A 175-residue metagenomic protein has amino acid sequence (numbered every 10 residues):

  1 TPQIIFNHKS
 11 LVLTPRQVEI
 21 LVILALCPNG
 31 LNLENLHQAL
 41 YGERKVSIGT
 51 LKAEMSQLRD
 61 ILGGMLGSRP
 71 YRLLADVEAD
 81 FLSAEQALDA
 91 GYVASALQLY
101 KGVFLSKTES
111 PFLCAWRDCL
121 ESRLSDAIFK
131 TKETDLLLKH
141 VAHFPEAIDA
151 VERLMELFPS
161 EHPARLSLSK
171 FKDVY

Functional and structural regions predicted by a protein language model:
T1-Y175: Intrinsically disordered, low-complexity protein-interaction/activation regions
